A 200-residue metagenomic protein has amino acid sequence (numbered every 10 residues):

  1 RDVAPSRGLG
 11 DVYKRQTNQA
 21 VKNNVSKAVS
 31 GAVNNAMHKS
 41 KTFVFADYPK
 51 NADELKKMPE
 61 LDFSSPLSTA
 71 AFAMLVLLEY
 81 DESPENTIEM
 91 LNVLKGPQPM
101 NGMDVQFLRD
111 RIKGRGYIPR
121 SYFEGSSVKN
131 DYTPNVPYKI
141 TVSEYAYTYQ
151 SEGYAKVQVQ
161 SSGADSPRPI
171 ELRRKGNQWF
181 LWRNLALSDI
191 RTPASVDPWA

Functional and structural regions predicted by a protein language model:
R1, M74-L77, V159: Hydrophobic, Leu/Ile/Phe/Ala-enriched alpha-helical segments that form helix-helix packing faces
R1-Q16: Single conserved hydrophobic/aromatic residue that forms the stacking wall/gate of nucleotide- or nucleobase-binding
S6-R7, S151-Y154, R174-Q178: Short, solvent-exposed coil/turn segments at beta-strand boundaries
T17-A36: Composition-driven recognition of long, low-complexity, acid-poor segments enriched in small hydrophobic and small
N34-E124: Core segments of small alpha/beta cavity-forming domains
Q106-G163: Surface-exposed, charged secondary-structure patches
D165-W199: Short beta-strand edge/turn micro-motifs at domain boundaries
